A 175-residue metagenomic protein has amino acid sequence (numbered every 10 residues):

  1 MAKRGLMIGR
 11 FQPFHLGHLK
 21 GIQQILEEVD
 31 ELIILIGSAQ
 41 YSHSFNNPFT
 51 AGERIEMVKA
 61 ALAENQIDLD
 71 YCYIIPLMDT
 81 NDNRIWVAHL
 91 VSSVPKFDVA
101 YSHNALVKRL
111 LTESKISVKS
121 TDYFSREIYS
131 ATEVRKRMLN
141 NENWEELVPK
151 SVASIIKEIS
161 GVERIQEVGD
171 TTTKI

Functional and structural regions predicted by a protein language model:
M1-I175: Nucleotidyltransferase catalytic core that binds NTPs
